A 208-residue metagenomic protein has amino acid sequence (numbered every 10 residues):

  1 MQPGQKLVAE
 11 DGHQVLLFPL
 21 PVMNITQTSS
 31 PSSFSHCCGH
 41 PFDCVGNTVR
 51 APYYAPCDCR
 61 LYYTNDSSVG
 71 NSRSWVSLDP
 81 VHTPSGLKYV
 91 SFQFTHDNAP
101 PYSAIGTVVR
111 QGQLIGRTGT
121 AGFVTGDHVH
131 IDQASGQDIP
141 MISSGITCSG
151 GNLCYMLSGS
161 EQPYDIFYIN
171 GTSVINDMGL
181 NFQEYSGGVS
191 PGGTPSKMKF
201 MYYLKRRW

Functional and structural regions predicted by a protein language model:
M1-L16, V45-V49, Y54, Y89 (+2 more regions): Acidic, glycine-rich catalytic/binding loops that coordinate metals and/or anionic ligands
Q14-N24: Beta-lactam-recognizing serine transpeptidase/beta-lactamase-like catalytic domain environment
V22-Q27, T48-Y63, V109-G112: Generic structural motif
N24, T28-S32, G39: Intrinsically disordered, low-complexity segments
S35-F42, G46: Serine endopeptidase catalytic core focused on the charge-relay Asp
F42-D43, G116-R117, H128-A134: Active-site scaffold segments
Y54-Y102, A121-Q133: Zn2+-dependent peptidoglycan hydrolase active-site motif and core
Y102-G122: ...with weaker cross-activation on analogous glycine-rich loops/strands in unrelated enzymes
